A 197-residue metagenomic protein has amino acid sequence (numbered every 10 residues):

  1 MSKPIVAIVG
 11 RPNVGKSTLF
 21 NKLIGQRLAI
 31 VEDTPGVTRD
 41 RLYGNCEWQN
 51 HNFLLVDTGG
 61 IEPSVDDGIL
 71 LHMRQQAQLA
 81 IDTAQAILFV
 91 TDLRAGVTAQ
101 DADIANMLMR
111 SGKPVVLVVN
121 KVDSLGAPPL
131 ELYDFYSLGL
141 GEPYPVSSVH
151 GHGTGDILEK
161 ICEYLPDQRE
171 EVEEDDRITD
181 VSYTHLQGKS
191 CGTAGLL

Functional and structural regions predicted by a protein language model:
I8, V31, S182, L196: Hydrophobic anchor at the beta1->P-loop junction of P-loop NTPases
R11, K22, T34: P-loop (Walker A) phosphate-binding loop of NTP-binding proteins
G15, G153, G192: Conserved glycine(s) of the Walker
S17-L28, G195-L197: A conserved segment at the C-terminal end of the G1
D33-V65, L79-A86: Switch I (G2) and immediately adjacent beta-strands of P-loop GTPase domains
Q78-G141: Conserved C-terminal guanine-recognition region of P-loop GTPase G domains, centered on the G4
S124-V172: Canonical P-loop GTPase G-domain recognition
T184-K189: Conserved small/polar residues in nucleotide/adenosyl-binding loops
